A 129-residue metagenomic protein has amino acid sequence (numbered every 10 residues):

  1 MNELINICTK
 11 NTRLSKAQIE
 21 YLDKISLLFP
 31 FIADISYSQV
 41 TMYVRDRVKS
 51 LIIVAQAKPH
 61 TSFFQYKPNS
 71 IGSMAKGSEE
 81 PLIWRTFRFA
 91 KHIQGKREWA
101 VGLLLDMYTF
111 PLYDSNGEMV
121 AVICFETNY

Functional and structural regions predicted by a protein language model:
M1, Q18-I19, K49-V54: Short, functional N-terminal and low-complexity linear motifs
M1-N2, I7-Q18, V122-Y129: Juxtadomain coupling helices with adjacent low-complexity linkers
L4-I7, N11-L14, L22, Q65-P68 (+1 more regions): Generic, low-specificity signal for short hydrophobic/alpha-helical stretches with a mild N-terminal bias, encompassing
A17, S70-G72, R97: A generic structural signal for short
I19-A33: Short amphipathic alpha-helical segments
F29-H92: Structured interaction and signal-relay segments at domain junctions
K76-Y129: Sensory/regulatory domains in signal-transduction proteins
